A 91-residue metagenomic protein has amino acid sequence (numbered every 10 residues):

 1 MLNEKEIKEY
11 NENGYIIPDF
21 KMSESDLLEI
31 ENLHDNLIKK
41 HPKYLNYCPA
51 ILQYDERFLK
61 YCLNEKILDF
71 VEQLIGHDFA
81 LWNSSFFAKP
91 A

Functional and structural regions predicted by a protein language model:
M1-A91: Non-heme Fe(II)-dependent double-stranded beta-helix
